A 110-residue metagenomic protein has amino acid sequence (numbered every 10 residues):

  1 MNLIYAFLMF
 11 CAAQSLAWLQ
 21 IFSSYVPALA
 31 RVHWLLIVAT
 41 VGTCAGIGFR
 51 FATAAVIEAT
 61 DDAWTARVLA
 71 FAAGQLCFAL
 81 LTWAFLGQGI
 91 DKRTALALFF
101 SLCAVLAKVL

Functional and structural regions predicted by a protein language model:
M1-L110: Polytopic alpha-helical membrane proteins, predominantly small-molecule transporters/carriers
